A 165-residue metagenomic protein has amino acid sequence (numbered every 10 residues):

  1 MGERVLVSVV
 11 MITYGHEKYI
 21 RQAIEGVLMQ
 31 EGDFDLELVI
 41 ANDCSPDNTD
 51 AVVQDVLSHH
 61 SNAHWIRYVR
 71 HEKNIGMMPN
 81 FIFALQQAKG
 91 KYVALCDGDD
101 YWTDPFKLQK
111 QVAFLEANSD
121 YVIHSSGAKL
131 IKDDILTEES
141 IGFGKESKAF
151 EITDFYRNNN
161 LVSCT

Functional and structural regions predicted by a protein language model:
M1-T165: Nucleotide-sugar donor-binding/catalytic module of glycosyltransferases that assemble extracellular/cell-envelope
